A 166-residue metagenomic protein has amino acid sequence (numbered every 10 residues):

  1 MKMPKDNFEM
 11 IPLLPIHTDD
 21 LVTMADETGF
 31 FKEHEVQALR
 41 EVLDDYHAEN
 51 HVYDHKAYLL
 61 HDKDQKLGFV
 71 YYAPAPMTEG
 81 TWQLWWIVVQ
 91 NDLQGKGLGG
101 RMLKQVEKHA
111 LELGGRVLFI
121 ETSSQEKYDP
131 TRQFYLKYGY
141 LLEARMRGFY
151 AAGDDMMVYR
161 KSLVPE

Functional and structural regions predicted by a protein language model:
M1-D6, E166: Basic/polar N-terminal segments that are highly enriched at the extreme N-terminus, encompassing both cleavable
F8, P12-W85, Q90-D92, L103-Q105 (+4 more regions): Acetyl-CoA-dependent GNAT
V88, S124-E126: Active-site-proximal loop/turn and secondary-structure-junction residues that shape catalytic pockets, frequently
G97: Conserved G/P- and acidic residue-centered "switch" motifs that form tight phosphate/ATP-binding loops in soluble
G100: Residues forming the Rossmann-fold NAD(P)(H) cofactor-binding site
A110-S123: Conserved GNAT acetyl-CoA-binding A-motif
E121-S124, L136, Y140-M157: Conserved catalytic-core motifs of GNAT/GCN5-like acyltransferases
T131: Helix-turn-helix
